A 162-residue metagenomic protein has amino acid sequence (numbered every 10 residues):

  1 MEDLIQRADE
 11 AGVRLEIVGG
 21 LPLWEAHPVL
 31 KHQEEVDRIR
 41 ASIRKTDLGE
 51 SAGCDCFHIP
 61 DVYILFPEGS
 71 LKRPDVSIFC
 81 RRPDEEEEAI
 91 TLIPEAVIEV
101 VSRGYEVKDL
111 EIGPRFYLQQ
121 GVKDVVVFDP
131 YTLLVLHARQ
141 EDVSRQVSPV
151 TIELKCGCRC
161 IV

Functional and structural regions predicted by a protein language model:
M1-V162: Gly/Pro/Ser/Thr-rich low-complexity, intrinsically disordered segments predominantly at protein N-termini
